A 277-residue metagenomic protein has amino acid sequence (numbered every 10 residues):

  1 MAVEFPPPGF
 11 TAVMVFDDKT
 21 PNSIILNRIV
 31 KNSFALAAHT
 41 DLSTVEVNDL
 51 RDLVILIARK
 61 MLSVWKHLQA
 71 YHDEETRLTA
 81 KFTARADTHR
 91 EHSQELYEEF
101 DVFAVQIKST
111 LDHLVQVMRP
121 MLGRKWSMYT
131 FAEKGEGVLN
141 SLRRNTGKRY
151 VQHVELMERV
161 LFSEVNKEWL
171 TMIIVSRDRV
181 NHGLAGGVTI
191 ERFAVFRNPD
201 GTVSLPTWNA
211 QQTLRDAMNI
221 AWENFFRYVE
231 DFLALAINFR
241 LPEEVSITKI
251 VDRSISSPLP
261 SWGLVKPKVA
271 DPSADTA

Functional and structural regions predicted by a protein language model:
M1-K66, A70-D73, A80-A104, V115-A277: Acidic, Ser/Thr/Gly/Pro-rich intrinsically disordered interaction regions
